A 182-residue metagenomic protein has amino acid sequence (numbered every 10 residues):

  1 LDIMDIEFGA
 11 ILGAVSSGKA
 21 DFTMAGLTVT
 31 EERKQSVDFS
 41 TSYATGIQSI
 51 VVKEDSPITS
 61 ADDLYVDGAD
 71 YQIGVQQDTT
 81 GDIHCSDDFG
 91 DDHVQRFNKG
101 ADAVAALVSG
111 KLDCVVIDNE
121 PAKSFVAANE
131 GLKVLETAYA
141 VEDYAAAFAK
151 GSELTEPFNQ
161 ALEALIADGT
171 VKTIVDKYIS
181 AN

Functional and structural regions predicted by a protein language model:
L1-E7, V75, D92-K99: Short beta-strand-to-loop elements that line the ligand-binding cleft of bilobed periplasmic-binding protein-like
L1-G26: Extracytoplasmic small-molecule ligand-binding "clamshell" domains of the periplasmic binding protein/Venus flytrap
A10, L27-S36, S86-D87, V108-S109 (+1 more regions): A ligand-binding cleft/hinge motif common to bilobed small-molecule-binding domains
V15-S16, L64, L107-V108, A146 (+1 more regions): Hydrophobic residues within well-ordered alpha-helices
S16-A25, A69-Q72, K99, V108-D118 (+1 more regions): Alpha-to-beta junction loops
T45-D55, N119, K123-E163, A181-N182: Periplasmic-binding protein-like
V52-Q72: Flexible hinge/capping segments at coil-to-helix
T80-F97, V134-E136, Q160-N182: Ligand-binding clefts/hinges and TM-proximal coupling segments of bilobed small-molecule sensing domains
